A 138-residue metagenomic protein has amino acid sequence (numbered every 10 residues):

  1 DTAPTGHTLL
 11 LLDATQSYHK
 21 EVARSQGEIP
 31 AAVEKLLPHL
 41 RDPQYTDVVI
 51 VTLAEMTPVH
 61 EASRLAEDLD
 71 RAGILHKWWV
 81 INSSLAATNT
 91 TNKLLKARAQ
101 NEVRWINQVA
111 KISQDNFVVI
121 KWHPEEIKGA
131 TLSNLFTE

Functional and structural regions predicted by a protein language model:
T2-T57, E61-R64: Phosphate/Mg2+-binding loops and adjacent switch elements in nucleotide/diphosphate-handling enzyme cores
R41-T46, L53-E138: C-terminal lobe/tail of nucleotide-utilizing enzymes
